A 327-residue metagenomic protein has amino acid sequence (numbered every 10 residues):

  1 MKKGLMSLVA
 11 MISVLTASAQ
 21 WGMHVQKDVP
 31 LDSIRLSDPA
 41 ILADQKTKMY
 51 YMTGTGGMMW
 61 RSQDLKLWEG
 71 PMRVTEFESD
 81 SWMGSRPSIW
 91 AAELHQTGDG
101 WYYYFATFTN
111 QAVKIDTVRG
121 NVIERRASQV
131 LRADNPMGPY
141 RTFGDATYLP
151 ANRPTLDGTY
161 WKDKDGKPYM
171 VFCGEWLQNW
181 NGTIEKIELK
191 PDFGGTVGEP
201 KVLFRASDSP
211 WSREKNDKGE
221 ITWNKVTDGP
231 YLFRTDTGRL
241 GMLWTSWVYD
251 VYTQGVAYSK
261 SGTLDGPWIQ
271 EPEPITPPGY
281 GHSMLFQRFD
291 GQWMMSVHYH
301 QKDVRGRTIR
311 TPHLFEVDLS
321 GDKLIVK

Functional and structural regions predicted by a protein language model:
M1-W21: Bacterial Sec-dependent N-terminal signal peptides
A19-K327: Carbohydrate-active catalytic/glycan-binding domains of CAZyme proteins, especially the secreted or lumenal ectodomains
